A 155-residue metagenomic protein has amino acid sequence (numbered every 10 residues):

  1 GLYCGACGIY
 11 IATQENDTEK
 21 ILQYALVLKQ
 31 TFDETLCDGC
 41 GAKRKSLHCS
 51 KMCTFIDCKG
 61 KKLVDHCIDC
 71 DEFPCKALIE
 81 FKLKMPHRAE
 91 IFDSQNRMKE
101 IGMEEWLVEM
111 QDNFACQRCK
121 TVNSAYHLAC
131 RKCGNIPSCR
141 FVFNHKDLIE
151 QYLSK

Functional and structural regions predicted by a protein language model:
G1, E34, S50, F55 (+5 more regions): Residues immediately within or flanking Cys/His clusters that coordinate Zn2+ in small zinc-binding modules
G1-E15, A115, I149-K155: N-terminal, charge-rich interaction modules
C7, C37, C67, C116-C119 (+1 more regions): Short cysteine-rich clusters marking metal-coordination/redox-active sites
N16-Y24, S50-T54, Q95-M103, M110-R118: Short Cys/His-rich Zn2+-coordinating modules
L26-F32, A42-L47, K59-K61, M103-N113 (+1 more regions): Short, flexible, mixed-charge glycine/proline-rich loop motifs that serve as phosphate/nucleic-acid-contacting
G39-D69, C75-I79, L83: An amphipathic, hydrophobic-aromatic interaction surface with interspersed Lys/Arg that forms lipid/phosphate-bearing
C67-I68, E80, V142-Y152: Short metal-binding segments enriched for Cys and/or His
C75, G134-N144: Short Cys/His-rich micro-motifs in 6-15 aa windows
